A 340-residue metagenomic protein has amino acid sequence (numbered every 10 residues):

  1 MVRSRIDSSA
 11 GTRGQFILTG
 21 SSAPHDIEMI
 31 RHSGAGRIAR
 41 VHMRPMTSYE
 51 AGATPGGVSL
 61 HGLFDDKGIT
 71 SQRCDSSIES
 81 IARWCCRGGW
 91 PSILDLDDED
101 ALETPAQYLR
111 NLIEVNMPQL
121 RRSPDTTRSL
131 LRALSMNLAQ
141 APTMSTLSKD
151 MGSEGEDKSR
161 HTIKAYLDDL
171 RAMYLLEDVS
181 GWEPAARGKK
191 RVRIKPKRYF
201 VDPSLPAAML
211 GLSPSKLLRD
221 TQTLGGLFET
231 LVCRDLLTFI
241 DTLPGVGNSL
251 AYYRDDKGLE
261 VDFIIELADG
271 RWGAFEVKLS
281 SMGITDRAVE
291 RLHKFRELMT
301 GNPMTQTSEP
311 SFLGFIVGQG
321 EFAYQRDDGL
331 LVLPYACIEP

Functional and structural regions predicted by a protein language model:
M1-L18, S22-P24: Conserved catalytic/switch belt of AAA+ P-loop NTPases
R5-R13, H32-G36, E266-L267: Conserved catalytic network of the ASCE P-loop NTPase/AAA+ motor domain
T19-P24, R44-M46, I316-E321: A short beta-strand-to-loop transition that corresponds to the Sensor-1 phosphate-sensing loop of AAA+ P-loop ATPases
P24-R40, G52-G57: Short regulatory helix/loop adjacent to the ATP-binding pocket of P-loop NTPases
S48, A53-L231, L237: Interdomain hinge/linker elements that couple catalytic modules in large macromolecular machines
L175-P340: A cross-kingdom feature that marks ATP-driven nucleic-acid transaction machinery
